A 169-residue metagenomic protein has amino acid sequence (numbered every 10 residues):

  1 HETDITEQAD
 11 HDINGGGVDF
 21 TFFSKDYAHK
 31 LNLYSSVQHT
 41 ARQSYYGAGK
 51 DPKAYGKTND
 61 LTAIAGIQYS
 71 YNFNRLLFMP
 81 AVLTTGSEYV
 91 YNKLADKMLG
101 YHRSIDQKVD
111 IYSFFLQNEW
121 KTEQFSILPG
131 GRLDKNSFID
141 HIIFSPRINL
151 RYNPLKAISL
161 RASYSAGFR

Functional and structural regions predicted by a protein language model:
H1-R169: Outer-membrane beta-barrel proteins, especially TonB-dependent receptors
